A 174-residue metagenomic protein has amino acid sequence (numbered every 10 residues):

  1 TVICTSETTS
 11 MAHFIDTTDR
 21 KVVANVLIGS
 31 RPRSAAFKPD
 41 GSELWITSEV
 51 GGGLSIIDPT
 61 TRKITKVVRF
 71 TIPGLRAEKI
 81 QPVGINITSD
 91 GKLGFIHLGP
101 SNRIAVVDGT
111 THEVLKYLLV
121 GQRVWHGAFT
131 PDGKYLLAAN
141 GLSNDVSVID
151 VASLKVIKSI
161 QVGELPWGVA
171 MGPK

Functional and structural regions predicted by a protein language model:
T1-K174: Predominantly soluble domains enriched in secretory-pathway, periplasmic, or organellar proteins
